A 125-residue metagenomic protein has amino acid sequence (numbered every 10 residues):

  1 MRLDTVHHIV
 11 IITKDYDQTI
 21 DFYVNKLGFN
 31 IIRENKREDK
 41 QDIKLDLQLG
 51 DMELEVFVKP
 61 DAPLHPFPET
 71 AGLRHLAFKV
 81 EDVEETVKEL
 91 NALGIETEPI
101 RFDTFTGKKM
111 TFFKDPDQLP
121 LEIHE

Functional and structural regions predicted by a protein language model:
M1-T5, N30-A77, K88-K114: Vicinal oxygen chelate
V10-I12, A77-K79: Short hydrophobic/aromatic beta-strand micro-patches that form the beta-sheet surface supporting nucleotide- or nucleic
I12, R33, I123-E125: Short beta->alpha transition motifs characteristic of CBS
T13-D15, E38-D39: Conserved beta-strand-loop-alpha-helix junction that forms the acyl-donor binding cleft
T19-V24, L90, Q118: Conserved active-site tyrosine of GNAT-family acetyltransferases
V83-V87: Short, conserved charged micro-motifs
